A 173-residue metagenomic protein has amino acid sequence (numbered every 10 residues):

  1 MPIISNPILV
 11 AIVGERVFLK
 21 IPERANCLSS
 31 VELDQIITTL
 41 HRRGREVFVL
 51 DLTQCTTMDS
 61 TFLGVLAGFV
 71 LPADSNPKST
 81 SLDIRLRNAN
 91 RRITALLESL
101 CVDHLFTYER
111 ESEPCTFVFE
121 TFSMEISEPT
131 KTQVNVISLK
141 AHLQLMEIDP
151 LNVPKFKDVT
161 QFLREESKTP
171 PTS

Functional and structural regions predicted by a protein language model:
M1-N6, V153: N-terminal intrinsically disordered, low-complexity regulatory tails that precede a folded domain
I4-Q35: STAS-typified acidic loop motif
P7-V10, L40-R42, V65, E113-C115: Short hydrophobic/aromatic-rich motifs at helix boundaries and adjacent loops
C27-F106: Amphipathic alpha-helical interaction surfaces in cytosolic regulatory modules
I93-L96, C115-F119: Switch/connector loops and helix/strand junctions flanking conserved nucleotide-binding motifs in nucleotide-processing
F106-P114: Short acidic-hydrophobic, aromatic-tinged amphipathic segments that line or gate anion-handling sites
F117-E165, P170: Charged/polar low-complexity intrinsically disordered segments, enriched in acidic residues
